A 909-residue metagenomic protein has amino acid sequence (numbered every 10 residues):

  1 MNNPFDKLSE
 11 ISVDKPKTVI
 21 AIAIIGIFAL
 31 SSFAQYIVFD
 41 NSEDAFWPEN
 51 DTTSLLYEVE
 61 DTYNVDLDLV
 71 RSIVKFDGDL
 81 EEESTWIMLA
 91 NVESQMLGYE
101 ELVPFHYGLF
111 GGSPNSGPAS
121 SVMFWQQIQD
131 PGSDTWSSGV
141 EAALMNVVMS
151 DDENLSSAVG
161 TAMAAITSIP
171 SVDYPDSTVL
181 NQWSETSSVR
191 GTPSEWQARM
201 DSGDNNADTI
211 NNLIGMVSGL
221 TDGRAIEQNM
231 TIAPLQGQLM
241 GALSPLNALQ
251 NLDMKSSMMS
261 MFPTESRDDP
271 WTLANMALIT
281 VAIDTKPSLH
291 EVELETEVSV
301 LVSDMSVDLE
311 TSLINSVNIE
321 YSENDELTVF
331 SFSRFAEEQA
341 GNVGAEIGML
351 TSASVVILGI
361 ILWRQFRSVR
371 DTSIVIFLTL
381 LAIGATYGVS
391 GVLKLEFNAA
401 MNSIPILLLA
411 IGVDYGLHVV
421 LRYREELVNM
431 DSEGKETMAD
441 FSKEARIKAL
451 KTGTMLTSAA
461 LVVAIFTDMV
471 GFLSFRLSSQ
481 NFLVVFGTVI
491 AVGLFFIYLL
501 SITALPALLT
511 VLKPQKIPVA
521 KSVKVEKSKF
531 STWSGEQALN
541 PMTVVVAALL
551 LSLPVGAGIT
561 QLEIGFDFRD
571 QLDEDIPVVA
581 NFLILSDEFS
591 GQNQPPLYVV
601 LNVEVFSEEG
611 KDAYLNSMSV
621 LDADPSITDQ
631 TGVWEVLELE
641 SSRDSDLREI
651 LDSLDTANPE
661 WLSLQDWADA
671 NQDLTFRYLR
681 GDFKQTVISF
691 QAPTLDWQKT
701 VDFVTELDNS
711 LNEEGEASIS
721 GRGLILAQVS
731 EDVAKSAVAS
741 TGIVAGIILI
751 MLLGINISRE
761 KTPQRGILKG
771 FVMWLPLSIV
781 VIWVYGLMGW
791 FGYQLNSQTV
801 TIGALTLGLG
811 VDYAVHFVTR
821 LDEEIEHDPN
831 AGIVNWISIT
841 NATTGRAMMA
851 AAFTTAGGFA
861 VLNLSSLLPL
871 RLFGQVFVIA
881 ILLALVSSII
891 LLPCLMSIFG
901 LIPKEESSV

Functional and structural regions predicted by a protein language model:
M1-N41, F46, S150, G160 (+6 more regions): Membrane-embedded transmembrane helical bundles of large multi-pass transporters/channels
M1-S354, G359-R370, Q515-G742, P763 (+2 more regions): Feature of extramembrane
